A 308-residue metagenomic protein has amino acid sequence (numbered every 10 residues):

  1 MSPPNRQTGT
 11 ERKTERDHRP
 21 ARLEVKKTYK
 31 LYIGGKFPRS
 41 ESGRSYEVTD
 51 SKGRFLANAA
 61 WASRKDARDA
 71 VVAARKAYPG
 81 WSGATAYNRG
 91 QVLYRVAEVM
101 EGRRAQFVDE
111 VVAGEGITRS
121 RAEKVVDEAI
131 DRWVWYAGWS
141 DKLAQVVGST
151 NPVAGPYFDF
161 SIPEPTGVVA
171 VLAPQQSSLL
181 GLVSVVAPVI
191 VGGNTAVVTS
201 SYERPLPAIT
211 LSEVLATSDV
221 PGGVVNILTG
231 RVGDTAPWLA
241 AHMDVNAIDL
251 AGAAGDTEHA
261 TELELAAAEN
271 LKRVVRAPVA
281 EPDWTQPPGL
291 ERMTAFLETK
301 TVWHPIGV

Functional and structural regions predicted by a protein language model:
M1-Y157: N-terminal Rossmann-like NAD(P)+-binding subdomain of aldehyde/semialdehyde dehydrogenases
S2-A21, D131-V146, F160, M243 (+1 more regions): C-terminal segments
S51, G138-P221: Conserved small-residue-rich beta-alpha loop and adjacent elements that most often cradle the phosphate/pyrophosphate
A62, G114, K124-E128, Y202-L206 (+2 more regions): Short beta->alpha linker loops
L172, G192, T199-S201, L228-G230 (+2 more regions): Generic beta-strand/beta-sheet core signal
A187-I190, W238, A266: Hydrophobic/aromatic ligand-binding patch that stacks against planar heteroaromatic rings of cofactors or nucleotides
G223-I227: A glycine-rich helix N-cap at a beta->alpha junction
T229-A253: A charged, well-structured terminal subsegment
